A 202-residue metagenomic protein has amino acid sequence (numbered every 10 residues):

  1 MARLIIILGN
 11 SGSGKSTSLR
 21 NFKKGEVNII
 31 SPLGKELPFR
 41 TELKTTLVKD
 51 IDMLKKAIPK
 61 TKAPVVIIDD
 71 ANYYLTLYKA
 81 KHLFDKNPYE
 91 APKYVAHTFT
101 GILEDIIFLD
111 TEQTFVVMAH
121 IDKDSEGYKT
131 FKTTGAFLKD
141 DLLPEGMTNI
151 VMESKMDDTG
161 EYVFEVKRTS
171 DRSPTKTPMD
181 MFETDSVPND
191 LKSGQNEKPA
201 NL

Functional and structural regions predicted by a protein language model:
M1-T61, V65, N72-Y73: Conserved P-loop
S16-T17, F39, L77-Y78, E126-Y128 (+1 more regions): Short glycine-/acidic-enriched loop or helix-start segments at secondary-structure transitions that form or flank
R40-T46, L54, G160-L202: P-loop/Walker A phosphate-binding loop and immediately adjacent motor/lid segment at beta-alpha junctions
A57-I58, Y74-L77, L109, V151-S154: Conserved, well-folded catalytic cores of nucleic-acid-processing and energy-transducing macromolecular machines
V65-L143: P-loop NTPase motor core
F115-S186: Phosphate-binding/switch region of NTP-binding enzymes
